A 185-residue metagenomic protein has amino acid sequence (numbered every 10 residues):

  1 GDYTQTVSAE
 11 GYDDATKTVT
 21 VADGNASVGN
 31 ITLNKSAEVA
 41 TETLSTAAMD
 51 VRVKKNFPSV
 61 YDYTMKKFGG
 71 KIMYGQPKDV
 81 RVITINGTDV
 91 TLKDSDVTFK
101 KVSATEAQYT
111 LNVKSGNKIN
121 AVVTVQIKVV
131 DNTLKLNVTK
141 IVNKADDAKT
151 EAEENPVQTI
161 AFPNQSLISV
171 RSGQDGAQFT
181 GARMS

Functional and structural regions predicted by a protein language model:
G1, N34, A182-S185: Short, intrinsically disordered, charge-balanced linker/junction segments flanking boundaries in proteins
D2-Q5, V113-S115: A short tyrosine-centered beta-strand micro-motif
T4, S27, K135-N137: General beta-strand recognition
T6-T18: A short, solvent-exposed loop/turn motif at the edges and junctions of modular extracellular/periplasmic domains
A9, L33, K140-I141: Hydrophobic beta-strand positions in extracellular immunoglobulin-like domains
D13-A15, S27, N132, P156: Short loop/turn segments at connectors of secondary-structure elements within structured domains
T20-E38: Extracellular beta-sheet/turn segments enriched in Thr/Pro/Gly and aliphatic residues
A40-S185: Carbohydrate-recognition beta-sandwich/jelly-roll modules in extracellular/periplasmic carbohydrate-active proteins
